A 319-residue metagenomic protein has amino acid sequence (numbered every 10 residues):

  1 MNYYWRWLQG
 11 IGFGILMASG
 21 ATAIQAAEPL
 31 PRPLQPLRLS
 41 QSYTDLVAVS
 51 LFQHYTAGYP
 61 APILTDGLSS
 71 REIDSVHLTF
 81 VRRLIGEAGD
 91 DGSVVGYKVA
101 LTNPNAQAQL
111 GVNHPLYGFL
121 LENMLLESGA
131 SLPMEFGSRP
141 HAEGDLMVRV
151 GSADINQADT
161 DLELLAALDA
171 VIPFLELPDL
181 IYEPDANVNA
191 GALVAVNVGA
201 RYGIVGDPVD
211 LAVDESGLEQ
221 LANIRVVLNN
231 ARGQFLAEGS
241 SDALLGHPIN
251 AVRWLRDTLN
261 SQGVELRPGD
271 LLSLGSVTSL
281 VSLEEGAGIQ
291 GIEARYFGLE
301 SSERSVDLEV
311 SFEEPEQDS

Functional and structural regions predicted by a protein language model:
M1-I11: Bacterial N-terminal signal peptides that target proteins for export
Q9-G20: Bacterial N-terminal signal peptides
A23-A27: Boundary at the C-terminal end of the N-terminal hydrophobic targeting segment
L34-H247, E284-E285, E303-E309: Catalytic-core "active-site belt" of small-molecule-metabolizing enzymes, emphasizing His/Asp/Glu-rich regions
I73, Q262-V264: Short, surface-exposed secondary-structure edge patches
G144, E285-S319: Charged, cofactor-coupling segments
L266-S279: Conserved metal-binding segment of the jelly-roll/cupin
